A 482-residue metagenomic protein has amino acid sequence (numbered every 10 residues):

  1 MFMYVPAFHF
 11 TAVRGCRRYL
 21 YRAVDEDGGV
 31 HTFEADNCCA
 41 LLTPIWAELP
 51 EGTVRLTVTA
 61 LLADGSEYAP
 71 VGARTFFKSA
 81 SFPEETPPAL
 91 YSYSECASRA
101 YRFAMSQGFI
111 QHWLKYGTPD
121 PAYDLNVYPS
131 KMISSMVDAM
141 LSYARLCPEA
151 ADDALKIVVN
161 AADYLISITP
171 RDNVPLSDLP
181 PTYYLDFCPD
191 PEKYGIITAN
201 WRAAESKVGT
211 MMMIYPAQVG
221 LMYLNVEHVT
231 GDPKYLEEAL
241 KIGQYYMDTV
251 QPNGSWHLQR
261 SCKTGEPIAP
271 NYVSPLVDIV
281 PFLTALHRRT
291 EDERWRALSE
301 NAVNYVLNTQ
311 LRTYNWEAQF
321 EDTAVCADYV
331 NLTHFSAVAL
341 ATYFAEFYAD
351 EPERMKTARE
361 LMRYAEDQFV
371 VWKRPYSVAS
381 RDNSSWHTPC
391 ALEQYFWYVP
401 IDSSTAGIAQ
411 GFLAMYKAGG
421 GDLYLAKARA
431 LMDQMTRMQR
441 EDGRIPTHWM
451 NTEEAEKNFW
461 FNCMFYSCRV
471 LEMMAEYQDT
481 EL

Functional and structural regions predicted by a protein language model:
Y4-F8: Structural beta-strand segments of beta-rich domains
A12-D27: Solvent-exposed loop/turn segments flanking beta-strands in beta-repeat/beta-sandwich domains
E48-S66: Beta-strand-rich modules
A63-A80: Extracellular fibronectin type III
E67-A69, E85-Y93, Y143-A162, V226-L240 (+4 more regions): Structural helix-adjacent loops and short alpha-helical linkers that scaffold large soluble proteins
F77-M132, D153-W201, L240-K241, M247-W256 (+7 more regions): Low-complexity, Ser/Thr/Pro/Gly-enriched N-terminal "stalk/linker" regions
N126-A144, V208-H228, E266-H287, A324-Y348 (+2 more regions): Well-ordered alpha-helical segments within folded domains of soluble proteins
T249, V303-A327, Y348, P352-F459: Non-catalytic carbohydrate-binding regions of carbohydrate-active enzymes
